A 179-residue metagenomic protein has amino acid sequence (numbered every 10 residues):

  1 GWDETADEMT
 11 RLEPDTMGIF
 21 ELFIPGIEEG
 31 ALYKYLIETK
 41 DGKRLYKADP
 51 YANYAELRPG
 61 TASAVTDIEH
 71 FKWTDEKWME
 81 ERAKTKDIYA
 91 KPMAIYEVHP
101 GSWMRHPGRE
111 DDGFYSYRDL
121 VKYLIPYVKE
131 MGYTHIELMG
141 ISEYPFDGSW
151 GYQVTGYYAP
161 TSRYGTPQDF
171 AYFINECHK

Functional and structural regions predicted by a protein language model:
G1-T10, Y33: Beta-strand-rich binding/interaction modules
L12, V65, W78, Y157 (+1 more regions): Short clusters of hydrophobic/aromatic residues that line enzyme substrate/ligand-binding pockets
D15-E97, S102-R109, D119: The feature marks proteins involved in alpha-glucan
D87-K91, K129-E130, K179: Extracellular/periplasmic catalytic domains that process cell-envelope and extracellular macromolecules
R105-G108, D112-Y115, P126-Y172: Aromatic-lined carbohydrate-binding/catalytic grooves of carbohydrate-active enzymes
S116-K122: Glycine-rich anion/phosphate-binding loops
Y172, E176-K179: Short, intrinsically disordered, charge-balanced linker/junction segments flanking boundaries in proteins
